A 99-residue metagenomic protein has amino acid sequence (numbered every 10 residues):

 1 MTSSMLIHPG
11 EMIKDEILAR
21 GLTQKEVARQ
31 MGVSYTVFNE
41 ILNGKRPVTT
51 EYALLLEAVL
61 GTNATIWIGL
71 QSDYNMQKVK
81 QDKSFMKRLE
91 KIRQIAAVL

Functional and structural regions predicted by a protein language model:
M1-L22: A short, Lys/Arg-rich alpha-helix, primarily the initiator
L22-E40: Short alpha-helical DNA-recognition segment
G32, N43, S72: Residue-level detection of the helix-turn-helix DNA-binding "recognition helix"
K45-A58: Short, basic-rich loop-to-helix N-cap that marks the start of a DNA-contacting helix
T65: Post-HExxH zinc-binding segment in Zn-dependent metallohydrolases
I68-L99: Short, charged recognition helix plus adjacent turn of helix-turn-helix-like nucleic-acid-binding domains
